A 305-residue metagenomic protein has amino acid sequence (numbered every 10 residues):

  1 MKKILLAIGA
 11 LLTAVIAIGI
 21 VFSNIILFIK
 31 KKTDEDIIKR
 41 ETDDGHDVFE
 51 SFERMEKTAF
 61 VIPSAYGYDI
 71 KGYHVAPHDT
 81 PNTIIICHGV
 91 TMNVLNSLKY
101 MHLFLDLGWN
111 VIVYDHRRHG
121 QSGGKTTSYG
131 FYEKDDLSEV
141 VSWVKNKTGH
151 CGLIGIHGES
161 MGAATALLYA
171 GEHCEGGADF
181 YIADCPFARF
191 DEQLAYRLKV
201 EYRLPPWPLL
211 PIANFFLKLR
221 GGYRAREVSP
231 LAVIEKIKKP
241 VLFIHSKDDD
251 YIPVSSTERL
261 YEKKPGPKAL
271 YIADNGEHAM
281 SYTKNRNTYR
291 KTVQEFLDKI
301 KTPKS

Functional and structural regions predicted by a protein language model:
A7-P63: An N-terminal hydrophobic leader/cap segment in hydrolases
V90-L103: The serine-hydrolase catalytic nucleophile loop
F104-G123: Conserved alpha/beta-hydrolase
T127-T148: Alpha/beta-hydrolase active-site loop
L168-Y223, I272: Hydrolase active-site cap/lid region
K236-K238, F243-H245, D249: Short beta-strand/loop motif that positions the catalytic acidic residue of the alpha/beta-hydrolase fold
D250-S256: Conserved alpha/beta-hydrolase "acid-adjacent" motif
G276-R290: Catalytic histidine-centered segment of alpha/beta-hydrolase-like enzymes
